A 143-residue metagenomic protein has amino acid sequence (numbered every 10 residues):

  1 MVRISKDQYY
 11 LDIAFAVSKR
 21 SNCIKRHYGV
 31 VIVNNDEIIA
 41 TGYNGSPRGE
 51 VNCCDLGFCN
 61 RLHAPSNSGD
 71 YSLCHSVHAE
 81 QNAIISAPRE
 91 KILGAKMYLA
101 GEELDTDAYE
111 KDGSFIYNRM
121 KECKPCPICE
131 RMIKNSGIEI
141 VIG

Functional and structural regions predicted by a protein language model:
I4-S5, L11-D12, K19, A40-G143: Zn2+-dependent cytidine deaminase-like catalytic core
V17-R20, G29: Short secondary-structure capping/turn segments at boundaries of alpha-helices and beta-strands
I24-Y28, V77: Short, basic and Ser/Thr-rich N-terminal targeting/leader segments
H27-G42: Short beta-strand scaffold segments in enzyme catalytic cores
